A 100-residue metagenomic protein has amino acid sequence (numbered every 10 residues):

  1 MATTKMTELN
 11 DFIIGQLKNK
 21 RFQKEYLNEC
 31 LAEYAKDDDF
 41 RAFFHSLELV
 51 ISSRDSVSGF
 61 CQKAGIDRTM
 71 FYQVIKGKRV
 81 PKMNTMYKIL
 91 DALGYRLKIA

Functional and structural regions predicted by a protein language model:
M1-L49: N-terminal flexible/basic segments that precede or flank functional cores
S53-Q73: Short alpha-helical DNA-recognition segment
R54-S56, P81-N84: Residue-level signal for the short linker/turn that defines the boundary of a DNA-recognition helix
Q73-M83: Short, highly charge-biased, low-complexity peptide segments
N84-A100: DNA major-groove recognition helix of helix-turn-helix/homeodomain DNA-binding modules
